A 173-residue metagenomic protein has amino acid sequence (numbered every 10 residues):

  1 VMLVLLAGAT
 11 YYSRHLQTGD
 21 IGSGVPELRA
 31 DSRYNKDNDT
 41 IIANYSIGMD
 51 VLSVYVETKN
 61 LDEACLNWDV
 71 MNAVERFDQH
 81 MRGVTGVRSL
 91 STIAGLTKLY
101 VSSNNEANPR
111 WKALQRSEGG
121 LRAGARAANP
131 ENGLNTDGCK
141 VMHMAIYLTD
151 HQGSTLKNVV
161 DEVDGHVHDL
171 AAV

Functional and structural regions predicted by a protein language model:
V1-V173: Extracytoplasmic
